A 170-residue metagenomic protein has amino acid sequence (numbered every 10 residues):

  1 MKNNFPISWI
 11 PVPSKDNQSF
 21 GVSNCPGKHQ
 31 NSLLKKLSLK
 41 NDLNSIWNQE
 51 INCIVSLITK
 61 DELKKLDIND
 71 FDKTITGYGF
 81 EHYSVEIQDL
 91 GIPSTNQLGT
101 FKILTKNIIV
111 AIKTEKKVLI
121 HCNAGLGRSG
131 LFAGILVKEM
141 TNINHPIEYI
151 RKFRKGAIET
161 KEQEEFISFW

Functional and structural regions predicted by a protein language model:
M1-L119, L131-W170: Cys-dependent protein tyrosine phosphatase-like superfamily
C122: Short cysteine clusters
G125: Conserved G/P- and acidic residue-centered "switch" motifs that form tight phosphate/ATP-binding loops in soluble
R128: Conserved SAM/SAH-binding loop-helix junction of Class I S-adenosyl-L-methionine-dependent methyltransferases
